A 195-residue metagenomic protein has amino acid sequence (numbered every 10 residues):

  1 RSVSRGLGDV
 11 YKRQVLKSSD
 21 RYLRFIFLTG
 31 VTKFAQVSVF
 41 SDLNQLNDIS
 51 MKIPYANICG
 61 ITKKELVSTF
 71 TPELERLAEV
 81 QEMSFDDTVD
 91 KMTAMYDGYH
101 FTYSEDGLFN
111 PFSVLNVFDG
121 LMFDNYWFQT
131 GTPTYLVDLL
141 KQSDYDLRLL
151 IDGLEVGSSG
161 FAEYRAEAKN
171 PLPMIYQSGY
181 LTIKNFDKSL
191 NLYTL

Functional and structural regions predicted by a protein language model:
R1-Y11: Single conserved hydrophobic/aromatic residue that forms the stacking wall/gate of nucleotide- or nucleobase-binding
R5, V15-R24, R76-V80: Secondary-structure transition/capping motifs at alpha-helix termini and the adjoining loop/turn into the next element
D9, R13-K17, I26, V67-T71 (+3 more regions): Short, well-ordered alpha-helical packing segments
L16, F70-L77, L140-S143, G179-T182: Conserved NTP-handling cores and scaffolds of large molecular machines
S19, K33-V39, T182-I183, L190-Y193: Flexible loop/turn segments at secondary-structure boundaries
R24-V31: Structural recognition of the conserved hydrophobic beta-strand(s) that form the central parallel beta-sheet of P-loop
A35-D42, I49-V117: Amphipathic alpha-helical segments of the small helical/lid subdomains adjacent to P-loop NTPase cores
E82-L195: C-terminal leucine-rich, beta-strand-based interaction scaffolds used for sensing/assembly
